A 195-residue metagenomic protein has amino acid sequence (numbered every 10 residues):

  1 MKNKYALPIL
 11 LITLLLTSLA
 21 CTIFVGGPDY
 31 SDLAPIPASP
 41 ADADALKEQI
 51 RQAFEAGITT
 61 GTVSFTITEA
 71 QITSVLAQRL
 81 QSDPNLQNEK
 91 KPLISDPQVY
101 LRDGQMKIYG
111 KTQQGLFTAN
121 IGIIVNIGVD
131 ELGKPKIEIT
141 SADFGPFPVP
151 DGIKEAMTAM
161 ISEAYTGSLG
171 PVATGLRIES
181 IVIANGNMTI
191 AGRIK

Functional and structural regions predicted by a protein language model:
M1-P8: Bacterial N-terminal signal peptides that target proteins for export
T17-A20: C-terminal motif of bacterial Sec signal peptides marking the signal peptidase cleavage site
T22-K195: Extracellular/lumenal and peripheral-membrane lipid-interaction modules
